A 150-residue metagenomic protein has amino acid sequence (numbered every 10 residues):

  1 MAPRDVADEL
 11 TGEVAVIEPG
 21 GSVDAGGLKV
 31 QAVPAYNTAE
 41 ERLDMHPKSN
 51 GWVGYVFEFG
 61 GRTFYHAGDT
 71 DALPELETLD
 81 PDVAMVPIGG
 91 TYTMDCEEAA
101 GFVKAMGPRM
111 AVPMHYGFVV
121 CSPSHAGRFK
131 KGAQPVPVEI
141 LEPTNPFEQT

Functional and structural regions predicted by a protein language model:
M1-V16, D80-M85, G107: Active-site metal-binding motif and surrounding structural segment of the metallo-beta-lactamase
R4-T11, F57, L76-D80, F129-Q134: Alpha-helix C-terminal capping segments
V6-E9, G21-D24, A39-E40, D71-E75 (+3 more regions): Active-site environment of divalent metal-dependent phosphoester hydrolases
E13-L79, P143-T150: Core dinuclear metal-dependent hydrolase active-site scaffold
V14-G21, E98-A100, K104-T150: Binuclear metal-ion centers of metallo-dependent hydrolases, dominated by the metallo-beta-lactamase
V53-V120: Metallo-beta-lactamase
